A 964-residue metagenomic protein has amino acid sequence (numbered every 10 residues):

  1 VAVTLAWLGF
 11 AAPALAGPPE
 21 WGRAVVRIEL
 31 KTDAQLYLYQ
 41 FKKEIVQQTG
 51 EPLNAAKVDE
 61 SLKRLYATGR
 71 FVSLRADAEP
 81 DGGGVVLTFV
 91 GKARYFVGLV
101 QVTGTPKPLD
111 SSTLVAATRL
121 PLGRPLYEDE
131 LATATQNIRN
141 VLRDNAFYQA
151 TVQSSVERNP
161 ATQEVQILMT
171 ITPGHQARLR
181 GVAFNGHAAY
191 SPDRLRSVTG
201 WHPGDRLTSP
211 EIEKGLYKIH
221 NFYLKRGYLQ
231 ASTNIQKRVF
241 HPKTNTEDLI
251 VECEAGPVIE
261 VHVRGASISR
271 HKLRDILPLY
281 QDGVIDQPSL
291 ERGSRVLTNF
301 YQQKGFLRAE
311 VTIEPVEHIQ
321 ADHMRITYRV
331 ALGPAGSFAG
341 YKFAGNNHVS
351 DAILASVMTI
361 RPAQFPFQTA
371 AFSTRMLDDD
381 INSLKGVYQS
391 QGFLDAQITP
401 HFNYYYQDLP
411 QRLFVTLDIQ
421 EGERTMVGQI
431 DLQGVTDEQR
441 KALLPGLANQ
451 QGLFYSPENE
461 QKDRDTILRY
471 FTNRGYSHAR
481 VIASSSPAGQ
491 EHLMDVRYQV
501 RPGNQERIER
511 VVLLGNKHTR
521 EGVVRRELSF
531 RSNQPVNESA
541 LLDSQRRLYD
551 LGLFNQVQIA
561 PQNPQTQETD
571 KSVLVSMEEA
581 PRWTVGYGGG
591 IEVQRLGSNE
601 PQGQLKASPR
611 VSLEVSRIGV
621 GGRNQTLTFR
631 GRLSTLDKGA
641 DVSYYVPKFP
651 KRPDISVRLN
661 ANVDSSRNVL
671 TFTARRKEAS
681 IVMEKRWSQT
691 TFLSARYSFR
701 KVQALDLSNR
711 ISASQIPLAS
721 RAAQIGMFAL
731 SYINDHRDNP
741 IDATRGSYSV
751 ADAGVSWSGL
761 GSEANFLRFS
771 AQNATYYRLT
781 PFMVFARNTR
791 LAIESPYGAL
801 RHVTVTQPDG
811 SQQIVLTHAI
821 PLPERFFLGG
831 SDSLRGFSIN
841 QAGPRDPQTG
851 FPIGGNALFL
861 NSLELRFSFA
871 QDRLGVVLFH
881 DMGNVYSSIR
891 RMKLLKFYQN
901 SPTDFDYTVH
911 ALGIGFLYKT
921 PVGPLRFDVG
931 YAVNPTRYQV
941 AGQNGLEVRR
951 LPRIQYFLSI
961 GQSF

Functional and structural regions predicted by a protein language model:
L15-G597, R610, E614, T628-V646 (+4 more regions): Periplasmic polypeptide-binding modules associated with outer-membrane biogenesis and secretion
A134, G215, G293, D380 (+11 more regions): Residues that define the transmembrane beta-barrel architecture of outer-membrane proteins
L528, A560-P561, V585-G603, L613-S634 (+5 more regions): Transmembrane beta-strand segments that form the barrel wall of outer-membrane beta-barrel proteins
D550, S572-V573, T584, G590-Q604 (+5 more regions): C-terminal outer-membrane beta-barrel translocator/porin domains of Gram-negative envelope proteins and their
N555, W583-V585, G619-L627, F649-V657 (+5 more regions): Repeated loop/turn-to-beta-strand initiation elements of outer-membrane beta-barrel proteins
L574-S576, E614-S616, T628, S643-Y645 (+7 more regions): Outer-membrane beta-barrel architecture
R617-G619, V646-K648, V663, K685 (+7 more regions): Residue-level signature of outer-membrane beta-barrel architecture
L636-A722, L730: Transmembrane beta-barrel wall of Gram-negative outer-membrane proteins
